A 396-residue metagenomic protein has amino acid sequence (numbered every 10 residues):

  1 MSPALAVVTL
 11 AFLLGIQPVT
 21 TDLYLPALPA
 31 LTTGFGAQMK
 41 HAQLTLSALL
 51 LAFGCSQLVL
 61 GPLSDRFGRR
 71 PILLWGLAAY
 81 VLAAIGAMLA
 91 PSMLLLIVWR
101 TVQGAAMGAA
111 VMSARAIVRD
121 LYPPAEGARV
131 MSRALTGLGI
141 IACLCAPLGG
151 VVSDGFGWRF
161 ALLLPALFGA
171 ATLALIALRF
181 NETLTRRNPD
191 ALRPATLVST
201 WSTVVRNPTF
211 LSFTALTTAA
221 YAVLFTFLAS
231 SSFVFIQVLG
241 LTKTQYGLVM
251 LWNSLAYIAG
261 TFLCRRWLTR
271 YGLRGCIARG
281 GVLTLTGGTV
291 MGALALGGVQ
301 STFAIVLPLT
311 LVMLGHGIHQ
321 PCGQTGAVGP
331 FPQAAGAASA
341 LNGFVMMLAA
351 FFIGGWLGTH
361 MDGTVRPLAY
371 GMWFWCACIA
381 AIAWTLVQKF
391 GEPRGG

Functional and structural regions predicted by a protein language model:
G34-G36, G68, L89-L95, A106 (+3 more regions): Helix-breaking motifs and short loop linkers at transmembrane-helix boundaries and internal kinks in secondary membrane
C55-L94: Conserved MFS/SLC helix-loop-helix module at the cytosolic interface between two early adjacent transmembrane helices
P71-I85, C276-M291: Structural signature of the two symmetry-related core transmembrane helices
A79, A83-G86, L94-V102, F303-L309: Paired small-residue
L95, A125, S132-L178: Helix-loop-helix hairpin linking two adjacent transmembrane segments in secondary transporters
W99-I140: Cytoplasmic helix-loop-helix junction between adjacent transmembrane helices in 12-TM secondary transporters
N181-T214: Juxtamembrane intracellular "pre-TM" segments in multi-pass secondary transporters
Q324-G363, M372: A late C-terminal transmembrane helix in Major Facilitator Superfamily
